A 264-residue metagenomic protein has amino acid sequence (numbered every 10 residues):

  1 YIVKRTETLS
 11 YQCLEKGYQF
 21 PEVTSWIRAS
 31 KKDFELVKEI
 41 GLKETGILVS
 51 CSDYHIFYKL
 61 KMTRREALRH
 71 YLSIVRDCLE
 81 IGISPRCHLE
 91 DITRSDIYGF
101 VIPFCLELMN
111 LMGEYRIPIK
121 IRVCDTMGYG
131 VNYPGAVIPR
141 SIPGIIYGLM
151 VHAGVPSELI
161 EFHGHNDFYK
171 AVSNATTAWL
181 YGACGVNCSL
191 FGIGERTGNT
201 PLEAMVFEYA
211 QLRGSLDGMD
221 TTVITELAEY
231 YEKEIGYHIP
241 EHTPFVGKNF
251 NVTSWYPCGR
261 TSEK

Functional and structural regions predicted by a protein language model:
Y1, V23-S30, S50-S52, E90-R94 (+3 more regions): Active-site beta-loop-alpha junctions enriched in small/polar residues
Y1-K31: N-terminal capping/small domains of soluble enzymes
K4-T8, R28, R65-R69, G99-P103 (+4 more regions): Conserved active-site and cofactor/substrate-binding residues in soluble primary-metabolism enzymes
Q12-K16, K31-P156, T176-Y181: Alpha/beta enzyme core
V49-D53, L180-P201: Glycine-rich phosphate-binding active-site loops on the catalytic face of alpha/beta enzymes
G185, G198-A204, W255-K264: Active-site loop ensemble at the mouth of alpha/beta enzyme cores that anchors a bound cofactor
G194-T221: C-terminal helical cap(s) of enzyme catalytic domains, especially alpha/beta-barrels
S215-K264: A mid-to-C-terminal "edge-of-domain" accessory segment
